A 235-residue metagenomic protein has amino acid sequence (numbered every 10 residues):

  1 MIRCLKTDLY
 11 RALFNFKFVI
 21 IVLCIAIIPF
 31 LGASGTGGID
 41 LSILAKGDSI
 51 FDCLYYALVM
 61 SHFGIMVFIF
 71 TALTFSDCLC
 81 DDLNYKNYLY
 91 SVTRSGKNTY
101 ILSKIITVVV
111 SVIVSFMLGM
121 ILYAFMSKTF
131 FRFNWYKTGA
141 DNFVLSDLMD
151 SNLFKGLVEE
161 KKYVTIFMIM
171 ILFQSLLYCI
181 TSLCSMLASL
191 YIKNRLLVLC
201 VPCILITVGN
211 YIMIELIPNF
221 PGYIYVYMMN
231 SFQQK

Functional and structural regions predicted by a protein language model:
M1-I25: Aromatic- and glycine-rich beta-strand/loop motifs that create alpha-glucan
F16-F18, G96-N98, L102, N194-L199: Membrane-helix interface segments
I21-A26, R195-G209, V226-M228: Central hydrophobic cores of alpha-helical transmembrane segments in multi-pass integral membrane proteins
A26-C78, L102, I106-M186, Y225-K235: Secretory targeting signals
I39-D40, C80-L83, N87, M126 (+4 more regions): Membrane-interfacial segments
D77-V109: Helix-loop-helix units of permease transmembrane domains in multi-pass membrane transporters, especially ABC
V208-Q234: Extended hydrophobic/aromatic segments used for targeting, binding, or gating
